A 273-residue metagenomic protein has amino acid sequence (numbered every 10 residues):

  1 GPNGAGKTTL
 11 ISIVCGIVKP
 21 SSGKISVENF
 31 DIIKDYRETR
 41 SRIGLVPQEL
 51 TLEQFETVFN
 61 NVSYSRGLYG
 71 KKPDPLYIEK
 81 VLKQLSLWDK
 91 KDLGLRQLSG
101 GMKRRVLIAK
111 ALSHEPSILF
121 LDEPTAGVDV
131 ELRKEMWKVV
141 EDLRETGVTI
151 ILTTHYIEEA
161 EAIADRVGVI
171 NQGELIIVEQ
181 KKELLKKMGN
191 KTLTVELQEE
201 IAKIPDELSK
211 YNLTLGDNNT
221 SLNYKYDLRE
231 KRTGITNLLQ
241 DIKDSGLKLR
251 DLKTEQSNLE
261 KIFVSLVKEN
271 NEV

Functional and structural regions predicted by a protein language model:
G23-K34, T39: Conserved ABC transporter NBD signature motif
S63, G67-K90: Conserved ABC ATPase "signature" region
G94-L98: Conserved ABC ATPase signature
E115: Conserved catalytic motifs of ABC-family nucleotide-binding domains
L119-D122: Catalytic Walker B motif of ABC-type/P-loop ATPase nucleotide-binding domains
W137-D227: ABC transporter nucleotide-binding domain
T192-L266, V273: Short, charged/small-residue-rich alpha-helical element at the C-terminal edge of ABC transporter nucleotide-binding
